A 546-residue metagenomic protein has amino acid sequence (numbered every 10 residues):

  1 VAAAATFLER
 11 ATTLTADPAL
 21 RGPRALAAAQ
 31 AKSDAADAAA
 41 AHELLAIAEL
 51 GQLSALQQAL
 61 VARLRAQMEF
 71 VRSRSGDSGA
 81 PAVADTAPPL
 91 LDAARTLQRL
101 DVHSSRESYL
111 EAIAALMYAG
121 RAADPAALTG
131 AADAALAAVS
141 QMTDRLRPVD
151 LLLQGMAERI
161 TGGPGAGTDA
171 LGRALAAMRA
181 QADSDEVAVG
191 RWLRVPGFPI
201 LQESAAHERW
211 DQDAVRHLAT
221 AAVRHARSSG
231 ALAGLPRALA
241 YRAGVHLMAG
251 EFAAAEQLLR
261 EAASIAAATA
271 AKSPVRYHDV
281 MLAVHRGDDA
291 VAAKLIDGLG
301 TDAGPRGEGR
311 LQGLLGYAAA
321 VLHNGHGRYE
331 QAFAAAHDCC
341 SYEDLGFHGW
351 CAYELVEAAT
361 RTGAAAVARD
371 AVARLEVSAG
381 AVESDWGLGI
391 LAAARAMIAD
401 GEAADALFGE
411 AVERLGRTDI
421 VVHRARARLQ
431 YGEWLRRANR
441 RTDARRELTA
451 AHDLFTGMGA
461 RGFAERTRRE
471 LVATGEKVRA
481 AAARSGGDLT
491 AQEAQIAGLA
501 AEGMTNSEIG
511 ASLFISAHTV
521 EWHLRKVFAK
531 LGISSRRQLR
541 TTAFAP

Functional and structural regions predicted by a protein language model:
V1-A2, P18, A38, S75-G76 (+13 more regions): TPR-repeat structural position
V1-A35, V61-A62, M68, D85-L100 (+9 more regions): Extended alpha-helical scaffolding segments used for macromolecular assembly and cargo binding
A2, A19, L56, R63 (+13 more regions): Residue signature of alpha-solenoid helical repeat architecture, marking inter-repeat boundaries and helix-start
A27, Q57-L60, L64-Q67, V71 (+13 more regions): "A position-specific structural signal for the A-helix of alpha-solenoid helical repeats
P81-A84, R106-E354, A359-A366: Extended non-membrane alpha-helical scaffolds
A371-W434, T474-G486: Generic long, charged, amphipathic alpha-helical segments
M397, G401, R440-Q492, S507 (+1 more regions): Linker/hinge segments immediately adjacent to helix-turn-helix/homeobox DNA-binding domains
R469-V472, R479-P546: Helix-turn-helix DNA-binding segment
